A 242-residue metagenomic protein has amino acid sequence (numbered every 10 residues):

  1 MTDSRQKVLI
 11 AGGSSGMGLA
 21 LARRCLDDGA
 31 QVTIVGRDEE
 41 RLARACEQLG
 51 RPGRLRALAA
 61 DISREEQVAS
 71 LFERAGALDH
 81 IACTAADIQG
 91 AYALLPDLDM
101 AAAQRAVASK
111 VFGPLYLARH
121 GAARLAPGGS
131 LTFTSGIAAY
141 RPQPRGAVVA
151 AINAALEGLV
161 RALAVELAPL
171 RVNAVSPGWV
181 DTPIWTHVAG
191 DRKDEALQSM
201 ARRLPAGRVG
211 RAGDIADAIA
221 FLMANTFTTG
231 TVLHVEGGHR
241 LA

Functional and structural regions predicted by a protein language model:
S14-G16: Conserved glycine-rich cofactor-binding loop
D28-R44: Conserved glycine-rich Rossmann-like NAD(P)H-binding loop of the short-chain dehydrogenase/reductase
L49-E66: Rossmann-fold cofactor-recognition segment
D87, D97-M100, Q104-V107, V111 (+3 more regions): Catalytic loop of short-chain dehydrogenase/reductase
Y92-L95, D99-Q104, A196, M200: Substrate-binding pocket helix/loop in short-chain dehydrogenase/reductase
E157, E166-T182, T228-V235: Conserved Rossmann-fold SDR core element
K193-D214: Catalytic Tyr-x(3-8)-Lys segment
R208-V235, R240: C-terminal substrate-recognition "lid" of short-chain dehydrogenase/reductases
